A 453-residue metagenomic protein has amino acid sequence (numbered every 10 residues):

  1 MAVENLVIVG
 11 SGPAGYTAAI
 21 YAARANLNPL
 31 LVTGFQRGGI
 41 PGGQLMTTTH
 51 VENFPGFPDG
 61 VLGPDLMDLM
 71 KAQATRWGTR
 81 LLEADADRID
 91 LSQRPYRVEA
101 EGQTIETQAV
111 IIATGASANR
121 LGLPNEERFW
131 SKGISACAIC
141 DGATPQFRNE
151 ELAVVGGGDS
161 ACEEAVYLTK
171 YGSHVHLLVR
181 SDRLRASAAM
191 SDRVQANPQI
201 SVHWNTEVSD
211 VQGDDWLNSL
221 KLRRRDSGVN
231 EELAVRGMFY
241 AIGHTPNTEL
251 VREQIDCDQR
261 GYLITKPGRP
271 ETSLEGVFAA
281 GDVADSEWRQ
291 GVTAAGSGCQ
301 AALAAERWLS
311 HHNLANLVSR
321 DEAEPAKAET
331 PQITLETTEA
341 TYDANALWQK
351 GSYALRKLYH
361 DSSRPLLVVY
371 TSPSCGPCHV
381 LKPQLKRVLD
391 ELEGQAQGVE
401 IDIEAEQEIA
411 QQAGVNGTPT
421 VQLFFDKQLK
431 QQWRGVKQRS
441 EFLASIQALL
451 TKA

Functional and structural regions predicted by a protein language model:
E4-W77, C162-A188, D258: Beta1-alpha1 glycine-rich phosphate/pyrophosphate-binding loop at the start of Rossmann-like nucleotide-binding domains
I20, C162-V166, L274, A280-D321: A conserved FAD-binding loop/helix module that cradles the flavin
A74-S92, R97-V98, I105, K170-P267 (+2 more regions): A Rossmann-like FAD-binding core segment of flavoenzymes
G122, R128-Q146, A241-W288, T293: FAD-site-proximal beta/loop scaffold in flavoenzymes
L347-P365: A short beta-strand-turn-helix
Y370, L389, E393-E408: Thiol-based oxidoreductase modules, predominantly thioredoxin-like and allied folds used for disulfide exchange
H379-L392: Typically the conserved alpha-helix immediately C-terminal to a functionally engaged Cys/Sec in thioredoxin-like
Q422-A453: Non-catalytic, surface beta->alpha helical segment in thiol-disulfide oxidoreductase systems
